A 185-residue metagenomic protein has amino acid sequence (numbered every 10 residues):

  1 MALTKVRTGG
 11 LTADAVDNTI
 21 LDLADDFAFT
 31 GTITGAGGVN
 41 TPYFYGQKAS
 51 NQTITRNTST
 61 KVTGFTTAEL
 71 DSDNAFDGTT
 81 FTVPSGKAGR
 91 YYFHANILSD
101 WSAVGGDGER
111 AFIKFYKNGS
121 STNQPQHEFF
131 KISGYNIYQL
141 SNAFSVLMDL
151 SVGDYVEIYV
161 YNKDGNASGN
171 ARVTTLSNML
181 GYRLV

Functional and structural regions predicted by a protein language model:
A2-R56: Intrinsic low-complexity, repeat-rich intrinsically disordered segments enriched in small/flexible residues
T32-G106, I113, Q126-E128, N166-V185: Terminal (often C-terminal
S50, G119-S121: Solvent-exposed strand-loop boundary residues in beta-sheet-rich modules
S85, L147-L150: Short, flexible loop/turn segments at beta-strand junctions in immunoglobulin-like and fibronectin type III
G89-S99, S141-F144, G153-N162: Extracellular beta-strand-rich recognition modules
E109-A111, D154: Short beta-strand/loop motifs in extracellular/secreted proteins, especially within beta-sandwich accessory domains
I113-G119: Conserved aromatic beta-strand anchor motif in extracellular beta-sandwich/beta-rich domains
Q124-Y135: Solvent-exposed serine/threonine-rich low-complexity stretches and specific carbohydrate-binding patches
